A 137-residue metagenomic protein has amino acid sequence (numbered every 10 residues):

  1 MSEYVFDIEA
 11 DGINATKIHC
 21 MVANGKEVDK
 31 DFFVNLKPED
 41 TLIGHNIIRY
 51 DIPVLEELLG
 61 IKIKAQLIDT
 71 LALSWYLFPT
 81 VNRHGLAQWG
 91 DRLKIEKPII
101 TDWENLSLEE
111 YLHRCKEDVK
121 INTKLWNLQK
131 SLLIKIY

Functional and structural regions predicted by a protein language model:
M1, P38-D40: A general structural motif
M1-M21: Entry/capping segment at the start of metal-dependent catalytic domains with acidic active-site entry clusters
N14-T16, A23, E27, D40-I134: Active-site-proximal helix-loop-helix substrate-binding element of RNase H-like nuclease domains
D29-L36: Short acidic low-complexity segments
